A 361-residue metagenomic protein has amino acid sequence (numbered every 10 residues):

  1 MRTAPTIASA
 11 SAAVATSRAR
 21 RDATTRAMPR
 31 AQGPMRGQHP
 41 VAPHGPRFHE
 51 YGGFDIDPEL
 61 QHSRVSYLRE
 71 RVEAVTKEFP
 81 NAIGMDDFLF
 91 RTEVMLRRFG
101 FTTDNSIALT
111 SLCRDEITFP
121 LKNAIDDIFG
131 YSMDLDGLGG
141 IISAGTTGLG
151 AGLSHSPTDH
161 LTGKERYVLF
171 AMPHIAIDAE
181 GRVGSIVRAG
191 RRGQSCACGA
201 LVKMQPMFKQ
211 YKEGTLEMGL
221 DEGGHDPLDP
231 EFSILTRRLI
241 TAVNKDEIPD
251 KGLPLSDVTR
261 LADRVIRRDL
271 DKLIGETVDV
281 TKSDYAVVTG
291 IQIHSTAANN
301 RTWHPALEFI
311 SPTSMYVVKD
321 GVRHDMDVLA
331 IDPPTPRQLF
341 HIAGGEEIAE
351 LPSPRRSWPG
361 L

Functional and structural regions predicted by a protein language model:
M1-A19: N-terminal chloroplast transit peptides
A8, R21, A27-Q32: Proteolytic processing junctions in secreted/extracellular precursors, especially proprotein convertase/trypsin-like
R18-D22, D115-E116: N-terminal targeting/docking segments
G33-S106, D115, G130-S132, G139-Y167 (+1 more regions): Divalent-metal-activated hydrolytic enzyme cores
L109-S111: Conserved beta-strand elements of the Class I
T118-P120: Short N-terminal binding/cap micro-motifs at the start of the first secondary-structure element
N123-Y131: Short Gly/aromatic-enriched secondary-structure transition segments
F170-A171: Short, surface-exposed ligand- or partner-binding patches at beta-edge/loop junctions that are enriched in aromatics
